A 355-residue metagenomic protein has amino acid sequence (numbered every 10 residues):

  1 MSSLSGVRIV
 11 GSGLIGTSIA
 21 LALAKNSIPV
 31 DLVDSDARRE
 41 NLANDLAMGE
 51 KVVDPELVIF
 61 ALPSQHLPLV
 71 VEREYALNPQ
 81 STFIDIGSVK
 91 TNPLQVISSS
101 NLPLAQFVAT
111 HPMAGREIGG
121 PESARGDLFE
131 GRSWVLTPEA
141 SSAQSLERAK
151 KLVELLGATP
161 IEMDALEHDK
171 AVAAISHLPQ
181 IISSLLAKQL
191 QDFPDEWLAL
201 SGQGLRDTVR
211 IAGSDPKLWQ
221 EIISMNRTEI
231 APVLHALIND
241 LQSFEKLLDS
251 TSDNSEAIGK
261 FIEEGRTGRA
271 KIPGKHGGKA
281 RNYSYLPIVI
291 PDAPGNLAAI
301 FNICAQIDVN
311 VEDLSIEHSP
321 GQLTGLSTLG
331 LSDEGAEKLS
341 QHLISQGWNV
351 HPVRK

Functional and structural regions predicted by a protein language model:
M1-K51: NAD(P)+-binding Rossmann beta1-loop-alpha1 motif at the extreme N-terminus of oxidoreductases
R8-I9, F60, L136: Hydrophobic Val/Ile/Leu positions in short beta-strands of Rossmann-like dinucleotide-binding domains
S35-D36, G87, E317: Residues in the short beta-alpha loop(s) of Rossmann-like NAD(P)-binding domains
V58-I59, I84: N-terminal Rossmann-like NAD(P) cofactor-binding module of classical short-chain dehydrogenase/reductase
V70-E122: Rossmann-like NAD(P)(H) cofactor-binding subdomain of soluble oxidoreductases
L128-G213: Internal alpha-helical scaffold of NAD(P)-dependent oxidoreductase catalytic cores
P194-G265, Y283-L286: Interdomain hinge/lid region at the active-site interface of Rossmann-like NAD(P)-dependent oxidoreductases
G268-K355: A conserved regulatory-domain signal marking ACT and ACT-like small-molecule sensing domains and adjacent regulatory
